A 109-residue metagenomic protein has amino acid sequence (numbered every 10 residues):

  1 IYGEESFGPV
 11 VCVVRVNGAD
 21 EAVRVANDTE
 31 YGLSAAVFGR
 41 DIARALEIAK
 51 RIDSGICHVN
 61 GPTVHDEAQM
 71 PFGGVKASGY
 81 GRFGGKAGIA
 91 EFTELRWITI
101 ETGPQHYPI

Functional and structural regions predicted by a protein language model:
I1-I109: Conserved C-terminal structural/oligomerization subdomain of aldehyde/semialdehyde dehydrogenase
